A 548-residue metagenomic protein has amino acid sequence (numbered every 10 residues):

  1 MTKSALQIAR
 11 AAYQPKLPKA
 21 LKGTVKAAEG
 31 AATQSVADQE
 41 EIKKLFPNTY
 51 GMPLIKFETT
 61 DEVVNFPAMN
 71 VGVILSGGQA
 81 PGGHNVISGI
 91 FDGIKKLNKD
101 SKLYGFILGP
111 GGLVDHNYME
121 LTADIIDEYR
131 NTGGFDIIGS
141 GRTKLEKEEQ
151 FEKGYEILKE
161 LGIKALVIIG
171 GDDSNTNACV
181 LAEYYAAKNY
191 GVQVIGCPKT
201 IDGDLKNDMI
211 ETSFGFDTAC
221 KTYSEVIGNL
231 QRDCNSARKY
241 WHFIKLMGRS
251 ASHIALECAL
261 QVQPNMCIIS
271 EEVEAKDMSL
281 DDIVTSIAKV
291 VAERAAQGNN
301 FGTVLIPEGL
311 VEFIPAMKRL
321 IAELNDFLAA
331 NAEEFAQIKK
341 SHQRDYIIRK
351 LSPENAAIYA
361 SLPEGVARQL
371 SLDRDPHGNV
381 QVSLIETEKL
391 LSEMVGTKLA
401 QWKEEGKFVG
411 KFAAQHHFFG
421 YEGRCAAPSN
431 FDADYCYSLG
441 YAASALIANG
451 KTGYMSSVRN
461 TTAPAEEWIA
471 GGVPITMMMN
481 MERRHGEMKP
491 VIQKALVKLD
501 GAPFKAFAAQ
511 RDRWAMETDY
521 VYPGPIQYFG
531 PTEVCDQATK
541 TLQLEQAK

Functional and structural regions predicted by a protein language model:
M1-G23, M317-A322, F335-K548: C-terminal non-catalytic interaction/assembly regions of soluble proteins
M1-P18, V64-V114: N-terminal phosphate-binding or glycine-rich loops at protein starts, especially the Walker A/P-loop of NTPases
T2-G51: Helix-enriched interaction subdomains in cytosolic or periplasmic regions, typified by TIR/SEFIR signaling/NADase cores
G30-N65, L113-K164, I201, T212-D217 (+2 more regions): Glycine-rich oxoanion-binding loops at beta->alpha junctions
F66-I74, Y129-G141, K199-E211, S236-K239 (+1 more regions): Gly-rich Lys/Arg/Thr-decorated short loops/hinges at beta-loop-alpha junctions or inter-strand turns that position
S76-G78, F106-G111, R142-T143, G171-D172 (+5 more regions): Short, ordered loop/turn segments at secondary-structure junctions
A80-I90, L113-V114, E146-F151, D172-V180 (+4 more regions): Short glycine/serine/threonine-rich phosphate/pyrophosphate-binding segments that cradle anionic phosphate groups
S101, I157, A165-G170, T176-Q193 (+2 more regions): Accessory alpha-helical/coil subdomains and C-terminal extensions that flank or cap enzyme catalytic cores
